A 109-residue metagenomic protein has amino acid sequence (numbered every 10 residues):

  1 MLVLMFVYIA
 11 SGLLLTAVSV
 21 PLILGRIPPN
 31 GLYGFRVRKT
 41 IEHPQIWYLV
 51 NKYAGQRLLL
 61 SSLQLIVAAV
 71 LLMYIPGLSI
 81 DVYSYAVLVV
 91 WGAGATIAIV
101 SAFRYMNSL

Functional and structural regions predicted by a protein language model:
M1, E42-A54, I80, S84: Membrane-helix interfacial "entry" motifs
M1-V7, M73-V82: Helix-coil boundary and interhelical linker segments in multi-pass alpha-helical membrane proteins
V3-S19, V87-A93: Alpha-helical transmembrane segments
T16-N30: Transmembrane alpha-helix/helix-exit interface in multi-pass inner-membrane proteins
S19, I66-Y74: Alpha-helical transmembrane segments of multipass membrane proteins
P28-Y48: Cytosolic, membrane-interface loops and tails of multi-pass inner-membrane proteins
N51-Q64: Select subsegments of transmembrane alpha-helices in polytopic membrane proteins, especially boundary-proximal
P76-L109: C-terminal structural segments of small proteins and small subunits
